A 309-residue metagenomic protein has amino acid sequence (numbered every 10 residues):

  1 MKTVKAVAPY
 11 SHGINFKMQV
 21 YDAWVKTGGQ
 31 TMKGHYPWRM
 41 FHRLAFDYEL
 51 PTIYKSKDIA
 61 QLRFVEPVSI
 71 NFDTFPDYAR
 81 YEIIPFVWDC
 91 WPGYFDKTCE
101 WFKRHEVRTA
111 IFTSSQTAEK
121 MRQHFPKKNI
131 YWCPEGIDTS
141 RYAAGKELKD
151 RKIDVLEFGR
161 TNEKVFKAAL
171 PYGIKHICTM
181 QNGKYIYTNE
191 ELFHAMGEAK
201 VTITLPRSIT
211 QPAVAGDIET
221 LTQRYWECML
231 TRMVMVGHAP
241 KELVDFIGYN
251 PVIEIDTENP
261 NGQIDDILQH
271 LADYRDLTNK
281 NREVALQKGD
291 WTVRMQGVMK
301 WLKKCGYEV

Functional and structural regions predicted by a protein language model:
M1-S56, V65-F75, V87-Y249, T292-Q296 (+1 more regions): Nucleotide-sugar donor-binding catalytic core of glycosyltransferases
I53, A195, Q263-I267, W301: CheY-like receiver
R80-V87: Short beta-strand/loop segments at the ligand-binding rim of alpha/beta enzyme cores
Q223, E258, G289: Residue-level signal for the nucleotide or nucleotide-sugar donor/cofactor binding architecture
V244-I264: Change "using UDP/GDP/dTDP sugars" to "using nucleotide sugars
L268-E308: A charged, aromatic-enriched C-terminal amphipathic alpha-helix characteristic of glycosyltransferases across folds
